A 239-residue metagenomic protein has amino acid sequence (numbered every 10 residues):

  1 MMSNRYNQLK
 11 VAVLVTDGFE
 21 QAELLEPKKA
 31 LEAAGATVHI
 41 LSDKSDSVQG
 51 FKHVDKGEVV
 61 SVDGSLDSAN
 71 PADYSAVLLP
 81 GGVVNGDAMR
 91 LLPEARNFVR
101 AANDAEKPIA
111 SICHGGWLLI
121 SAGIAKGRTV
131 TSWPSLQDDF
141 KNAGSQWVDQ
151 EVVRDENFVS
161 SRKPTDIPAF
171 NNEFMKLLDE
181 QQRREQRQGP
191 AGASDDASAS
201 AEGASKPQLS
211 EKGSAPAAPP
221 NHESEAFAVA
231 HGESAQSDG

Functional and structural regions predicted by a protein language model:
M1-I109, W117-T129, Q137-E211, A215-P219 (+2 more regions): Extended, subdomain-level signal for the structured scaffold at the beginning of enzyme domains
C113: Catalytic, metal-anchored helix/loop core of enzyme active sites in primary metabolism
G232-Q236: Short, low-complexity polar/charged micro-motifs in intrinsically disordered terminal tails
